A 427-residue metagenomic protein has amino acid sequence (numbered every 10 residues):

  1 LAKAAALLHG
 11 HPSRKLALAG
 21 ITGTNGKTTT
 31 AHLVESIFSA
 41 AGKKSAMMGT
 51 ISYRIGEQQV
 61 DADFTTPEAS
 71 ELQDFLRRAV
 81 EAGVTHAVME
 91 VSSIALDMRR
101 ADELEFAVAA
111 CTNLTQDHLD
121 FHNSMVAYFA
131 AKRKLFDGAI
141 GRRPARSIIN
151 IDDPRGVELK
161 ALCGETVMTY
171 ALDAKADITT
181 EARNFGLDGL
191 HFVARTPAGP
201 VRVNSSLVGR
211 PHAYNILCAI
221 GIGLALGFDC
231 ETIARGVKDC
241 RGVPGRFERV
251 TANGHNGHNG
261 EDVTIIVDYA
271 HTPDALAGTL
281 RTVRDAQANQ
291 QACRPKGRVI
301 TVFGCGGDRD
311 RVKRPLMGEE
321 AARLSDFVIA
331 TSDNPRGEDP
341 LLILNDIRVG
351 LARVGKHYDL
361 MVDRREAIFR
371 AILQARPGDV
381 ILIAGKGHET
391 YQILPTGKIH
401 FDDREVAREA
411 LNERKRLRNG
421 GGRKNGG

Functional and structural regions predicted by a protein language model:
A2-I151, R155-C163, T196, L217 (+3 more regions): Phosphate-binding loop of NTP-binding sites
A17, Q58, Y170-L172, T196-S205 (+2 more regions): Glycine/charged-rich beta-loop-alpha catalytic/anionic-binding loops adjacent to active sites
S45, H86-A87, T166-V167, V299 (+1 more regions): Hydrophobic anchor at the start of a short beta-strand that flanks the dinucleotide cofactor-binding loop
G49, R183-V201, E248-R249: Acidic-glycine-rich active-site phosphate/pyrophosphate-binding loop
T50-I51, S93, L114, L172 (+3 more regions): Short, ordered loop/turn segments at secondary-structure junctions
E103-Q116, V201-G242: A conserved, hydrophobic alpha-helical segment in the catalytic core of large ATP/adenylate-utilizing enzymes
I151, G164-G186, N204-R210, A234-D239 (+2 more regions): Beta-strand->loop->alpha-helix junctions that form or flank phosphate-binding loops in nucleotide-handling enzymes
A198, C218-E231, R235-G245, R249-G427: ATP-dependent carboxylate-amine ligase
